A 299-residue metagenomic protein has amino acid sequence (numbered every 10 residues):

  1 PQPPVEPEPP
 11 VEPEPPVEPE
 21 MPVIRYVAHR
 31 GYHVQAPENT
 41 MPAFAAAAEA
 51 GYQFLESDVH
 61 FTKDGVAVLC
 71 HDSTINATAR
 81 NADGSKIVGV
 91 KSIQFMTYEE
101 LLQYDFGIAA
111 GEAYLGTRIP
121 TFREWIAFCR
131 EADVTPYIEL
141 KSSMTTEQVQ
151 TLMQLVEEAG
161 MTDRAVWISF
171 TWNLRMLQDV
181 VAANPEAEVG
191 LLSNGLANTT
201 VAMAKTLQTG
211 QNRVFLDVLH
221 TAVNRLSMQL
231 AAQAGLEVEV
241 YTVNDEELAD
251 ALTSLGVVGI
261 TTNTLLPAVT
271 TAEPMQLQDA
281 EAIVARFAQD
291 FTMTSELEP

Functional and structural regions predicted by a protein language model:
P1-P299: Phosphate-group recognition and catalysis centered on beta-loop-alpha active-site segments
